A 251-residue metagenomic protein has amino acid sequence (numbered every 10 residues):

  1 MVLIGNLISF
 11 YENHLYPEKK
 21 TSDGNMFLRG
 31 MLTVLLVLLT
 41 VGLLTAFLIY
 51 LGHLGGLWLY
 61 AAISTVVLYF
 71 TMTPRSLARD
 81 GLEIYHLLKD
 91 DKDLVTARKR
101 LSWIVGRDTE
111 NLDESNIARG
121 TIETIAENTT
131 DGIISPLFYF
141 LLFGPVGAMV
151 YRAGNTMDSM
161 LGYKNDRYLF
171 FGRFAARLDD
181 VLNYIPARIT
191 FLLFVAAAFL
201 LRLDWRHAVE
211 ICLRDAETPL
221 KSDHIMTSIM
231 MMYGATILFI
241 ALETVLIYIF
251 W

Functional and structural regions predicted by a protein language model:
M1-M149, G162-W251: Hydrophobic alpha-helical transmembrane segments
A153, M157, L161: Active-site His/Glu-centered metal-binding helix of metallohydrolases
